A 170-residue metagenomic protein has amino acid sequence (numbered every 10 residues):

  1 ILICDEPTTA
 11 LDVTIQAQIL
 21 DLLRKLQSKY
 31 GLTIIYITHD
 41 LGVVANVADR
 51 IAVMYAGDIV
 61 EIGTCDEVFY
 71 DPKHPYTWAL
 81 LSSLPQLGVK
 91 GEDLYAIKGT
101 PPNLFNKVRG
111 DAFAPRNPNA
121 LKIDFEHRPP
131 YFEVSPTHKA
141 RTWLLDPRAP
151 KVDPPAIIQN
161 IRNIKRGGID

Functional and structural regions predicted by a protein language model:
I3-P7, L11-D93: P-loop NTP-binding/switch modules centered on Walker-like glycine-rich loops
T64-I169: Short catalytic/signature loops enriched in Gly
